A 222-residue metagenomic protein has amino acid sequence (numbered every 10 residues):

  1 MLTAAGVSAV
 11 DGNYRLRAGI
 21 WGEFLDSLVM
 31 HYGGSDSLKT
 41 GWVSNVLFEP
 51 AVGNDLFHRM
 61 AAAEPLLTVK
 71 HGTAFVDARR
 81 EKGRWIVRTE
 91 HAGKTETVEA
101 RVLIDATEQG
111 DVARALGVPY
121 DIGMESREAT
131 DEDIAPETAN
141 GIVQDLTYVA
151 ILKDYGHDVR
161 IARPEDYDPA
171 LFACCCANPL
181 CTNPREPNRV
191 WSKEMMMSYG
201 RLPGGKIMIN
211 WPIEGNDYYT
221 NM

Functional and structural regions predicted by a protein language model:
M1-D77, E81, D121, Q144-V149: Conserved N-terminal/central alpha/beta ligand/cofactor-binding core
L2, H71-G72, H91-V102, A106-M222: Flavin (FAD/FMN)-binding glycine-rich loop and adjacent Rossmann-like elements that form
Y14-L16, D77-R84, G156-Y167: Generic structural signal for short, solvent-exposed loop/turn connectors between secondary structure elements
W42-V43, F48-P50, W85-I86, C181-T182 (+1 more regions): Mixed-charge, polar/low-complexity N-terminal
R79-T97: Conserved beta-strand-loop-beta-strand element in the redox core of flavoprotein oxidoreductases
